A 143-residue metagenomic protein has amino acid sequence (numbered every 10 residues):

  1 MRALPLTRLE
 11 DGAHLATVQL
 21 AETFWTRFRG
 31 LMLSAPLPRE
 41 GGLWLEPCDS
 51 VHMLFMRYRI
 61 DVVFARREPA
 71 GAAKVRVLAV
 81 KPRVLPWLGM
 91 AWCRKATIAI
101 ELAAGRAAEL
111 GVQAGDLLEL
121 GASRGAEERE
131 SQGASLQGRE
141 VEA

Functional and structural regions predicted by a protein language model:
M1-A143: Compact, glycine-rich, soluble single-domain proteins
